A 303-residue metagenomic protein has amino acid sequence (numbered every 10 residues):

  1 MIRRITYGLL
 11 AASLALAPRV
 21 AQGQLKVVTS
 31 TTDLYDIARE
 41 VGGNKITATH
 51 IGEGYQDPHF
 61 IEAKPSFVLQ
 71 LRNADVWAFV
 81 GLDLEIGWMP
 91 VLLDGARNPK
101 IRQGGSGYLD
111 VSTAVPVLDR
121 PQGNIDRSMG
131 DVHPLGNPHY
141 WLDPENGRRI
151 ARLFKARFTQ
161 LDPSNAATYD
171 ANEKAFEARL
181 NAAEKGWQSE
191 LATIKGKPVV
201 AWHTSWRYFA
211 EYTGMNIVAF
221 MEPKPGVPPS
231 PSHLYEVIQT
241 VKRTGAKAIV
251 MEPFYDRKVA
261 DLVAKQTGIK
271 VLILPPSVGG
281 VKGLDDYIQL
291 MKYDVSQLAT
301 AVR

Functional and structural regions predicted by a protein language model:
M1-L9: Bacterial N-terminal signal peptides that target proteins for export
A17-P18: N-terminal signal peptide c-region/cleavage motif recognized by signal peptidases
G23-R303: Extracytoplasmic metal-acquisition and chelation regions
